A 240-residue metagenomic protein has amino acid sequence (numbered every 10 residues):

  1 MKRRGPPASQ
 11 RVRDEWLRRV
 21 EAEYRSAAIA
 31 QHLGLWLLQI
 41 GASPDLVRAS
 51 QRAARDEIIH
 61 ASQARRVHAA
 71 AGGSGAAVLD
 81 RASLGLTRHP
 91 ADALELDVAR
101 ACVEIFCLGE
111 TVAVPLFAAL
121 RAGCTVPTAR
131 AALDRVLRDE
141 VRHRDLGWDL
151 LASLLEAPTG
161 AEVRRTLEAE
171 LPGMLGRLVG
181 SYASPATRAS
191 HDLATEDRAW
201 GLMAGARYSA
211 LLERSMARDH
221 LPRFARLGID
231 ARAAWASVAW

Functional and structural regions predicted by a protein language model:
M1-W240: Non-heme di-metal
